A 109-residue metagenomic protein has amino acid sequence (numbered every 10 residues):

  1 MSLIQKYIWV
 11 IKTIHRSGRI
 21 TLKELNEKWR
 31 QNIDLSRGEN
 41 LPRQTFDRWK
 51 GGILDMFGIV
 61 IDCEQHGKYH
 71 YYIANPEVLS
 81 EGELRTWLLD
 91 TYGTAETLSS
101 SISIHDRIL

Functional and structural regions predicted by a protein language model:
M1-L109: Short glycine- and basic-residue-enriched patches
